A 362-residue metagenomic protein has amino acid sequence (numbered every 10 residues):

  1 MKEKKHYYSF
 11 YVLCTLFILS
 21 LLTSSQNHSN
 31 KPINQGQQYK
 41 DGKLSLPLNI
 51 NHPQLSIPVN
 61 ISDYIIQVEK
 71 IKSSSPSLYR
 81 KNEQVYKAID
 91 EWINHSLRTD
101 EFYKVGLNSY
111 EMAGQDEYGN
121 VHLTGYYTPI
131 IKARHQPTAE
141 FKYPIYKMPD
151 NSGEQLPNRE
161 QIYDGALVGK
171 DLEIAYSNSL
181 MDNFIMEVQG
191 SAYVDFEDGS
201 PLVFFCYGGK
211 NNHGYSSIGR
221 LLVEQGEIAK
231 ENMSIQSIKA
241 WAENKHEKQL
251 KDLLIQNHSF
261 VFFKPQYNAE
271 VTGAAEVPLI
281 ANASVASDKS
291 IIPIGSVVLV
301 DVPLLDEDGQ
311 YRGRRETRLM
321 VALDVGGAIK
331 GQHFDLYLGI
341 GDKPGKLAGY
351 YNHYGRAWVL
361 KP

Functional and structural regions predicted by a protein language model:
E3-V12: Bacterial N-terminal signal peptides that target proteins for export
V12-S20: Bacterial N-terminal signal peptides
T23-S24: C-terminal motif of bacterial Sec signal peptides marking the signal peptidase cleavage site
N27-P362: Solvent-exposed, well-ordered loop and adjacent helix/strand elements within mature globular domains that form
